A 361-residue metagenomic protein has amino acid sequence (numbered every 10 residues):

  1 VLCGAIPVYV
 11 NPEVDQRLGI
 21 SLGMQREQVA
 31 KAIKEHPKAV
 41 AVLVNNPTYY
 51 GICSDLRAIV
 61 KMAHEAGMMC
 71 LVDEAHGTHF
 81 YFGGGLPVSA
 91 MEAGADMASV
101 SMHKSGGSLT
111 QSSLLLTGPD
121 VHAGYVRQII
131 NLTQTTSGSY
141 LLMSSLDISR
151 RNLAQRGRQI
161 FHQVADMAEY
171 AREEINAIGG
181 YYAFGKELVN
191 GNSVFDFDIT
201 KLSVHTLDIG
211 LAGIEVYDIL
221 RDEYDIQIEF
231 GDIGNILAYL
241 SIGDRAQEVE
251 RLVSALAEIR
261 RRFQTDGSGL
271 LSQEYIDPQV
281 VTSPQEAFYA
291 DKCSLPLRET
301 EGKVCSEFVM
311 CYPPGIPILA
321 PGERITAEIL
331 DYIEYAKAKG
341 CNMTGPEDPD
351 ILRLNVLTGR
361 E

Functional and structural regions predicted by a protein language model:
V1-P7: Substrate-binding/gating loop at the entrance of the active-site cleft, primarily in PLP-dependent aminotransferase-like
A5, E65-M68, A95: A short helix->loop->beta-strand "cap" motif at the edges of active sites that frequently abuts
P7, C70-L71, I228: Hydrophobic beta-strand scaffold residues
L18-H79: Active-site phosphate-binding strand-loop segment of PLP-dependent enzymes
S89-Q128, Q134-S145: Active-site PLP attachment segment
S149-R172, E248: Structural signature of PLP-dependent enzymes
Y170, N176-G345: Conserved C-terminal alpha-helix-loop-beta "cap" of PLP-dependent enzymes that closes/shapes the active-site mouth
